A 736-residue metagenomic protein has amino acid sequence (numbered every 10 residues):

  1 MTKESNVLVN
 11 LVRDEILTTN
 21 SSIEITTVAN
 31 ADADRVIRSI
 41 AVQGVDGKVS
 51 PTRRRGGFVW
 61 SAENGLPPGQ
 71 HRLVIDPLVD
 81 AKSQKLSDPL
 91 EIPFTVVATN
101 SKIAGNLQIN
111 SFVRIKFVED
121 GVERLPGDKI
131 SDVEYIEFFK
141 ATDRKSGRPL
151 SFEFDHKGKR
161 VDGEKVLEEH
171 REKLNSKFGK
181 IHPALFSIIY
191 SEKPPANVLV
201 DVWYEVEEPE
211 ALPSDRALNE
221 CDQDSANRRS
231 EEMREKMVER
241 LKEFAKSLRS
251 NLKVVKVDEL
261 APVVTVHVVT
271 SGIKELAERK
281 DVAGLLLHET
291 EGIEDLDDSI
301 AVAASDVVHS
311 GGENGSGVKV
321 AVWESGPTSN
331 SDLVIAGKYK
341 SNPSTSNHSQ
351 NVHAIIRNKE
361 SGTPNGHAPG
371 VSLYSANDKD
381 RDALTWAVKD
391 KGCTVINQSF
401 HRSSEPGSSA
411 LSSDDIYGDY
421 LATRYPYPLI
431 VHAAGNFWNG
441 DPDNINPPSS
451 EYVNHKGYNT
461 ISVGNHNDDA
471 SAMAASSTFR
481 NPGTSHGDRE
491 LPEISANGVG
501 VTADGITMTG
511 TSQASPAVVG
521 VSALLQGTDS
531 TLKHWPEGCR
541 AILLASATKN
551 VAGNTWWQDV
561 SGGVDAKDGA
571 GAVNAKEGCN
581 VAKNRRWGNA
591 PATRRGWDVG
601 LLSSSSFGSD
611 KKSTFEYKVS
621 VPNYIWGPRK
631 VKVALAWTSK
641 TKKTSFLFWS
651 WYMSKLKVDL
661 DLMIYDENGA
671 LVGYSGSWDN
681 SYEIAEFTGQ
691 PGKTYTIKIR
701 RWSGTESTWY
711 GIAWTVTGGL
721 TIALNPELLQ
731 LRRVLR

Functional and structural regions predicted by a protein language model:
M1-I23, V28, V97-T99, G578-V599 (+2 more regions): Short, compositionally biased P/S/T/A/G/V-rich stretches that sit at domain boundaries
T2, V97-P262, S271-V320: Autoinhibitory N-terminal propeptides
L78-K85: Short, solvent-exposed loop/turn segments at the edges of extracellular beta-sandwich modules
D306-R381, K391-V395, E405-A410, R424-L429 (+6 more regions): Subtilisin-like serine protease catalytic core
T394-A503, L544-A547, V631-K640, S645-L647: Catalytic-core segments of hydrolase enzymes
S495-Q558: Hydrolase catalytic cores
R540, F615, W651-L656, I664-D666 (+1 more regions): C-terminal edge strands of extracellular/lumenal beta-sandwich accessory domains
V564-V658, A713-I722: Secreted peptidase-domain scaffold signal
